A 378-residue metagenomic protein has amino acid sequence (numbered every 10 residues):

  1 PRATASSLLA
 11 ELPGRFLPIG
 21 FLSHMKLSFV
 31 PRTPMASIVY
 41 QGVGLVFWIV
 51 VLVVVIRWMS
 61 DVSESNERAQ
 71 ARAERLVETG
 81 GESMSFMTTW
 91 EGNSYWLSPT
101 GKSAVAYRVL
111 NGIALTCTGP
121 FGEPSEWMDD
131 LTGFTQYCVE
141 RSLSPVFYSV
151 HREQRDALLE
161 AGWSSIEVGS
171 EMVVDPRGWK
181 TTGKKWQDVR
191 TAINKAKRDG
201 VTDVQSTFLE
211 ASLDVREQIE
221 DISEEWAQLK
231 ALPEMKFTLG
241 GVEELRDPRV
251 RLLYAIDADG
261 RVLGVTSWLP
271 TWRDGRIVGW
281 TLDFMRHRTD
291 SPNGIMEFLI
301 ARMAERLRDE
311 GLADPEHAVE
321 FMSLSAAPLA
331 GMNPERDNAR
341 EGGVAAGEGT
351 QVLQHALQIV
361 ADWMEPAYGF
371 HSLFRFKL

Functional and structural regions predicted by a protein language model:
P1, P34-Y40, G311: Catalytic cores of glycan-processing enzymes that make or break glycosidic bonds
R2-R32: Membrane-interfacial helical/loop segments at transmembrane boundaries in membrane proteins
G14, V55-L115, G119, L143 (+4 more regions): A conserved beta-strand-loop-helix scaffold within acyl/acetyltransferase catalytic domains
S37-D61: Alpha-helical membrane-embedded segments
F121-P124: Short acidic, S/G/P-rich loop/turn micro-motifs used as interaction or catalytic elements
